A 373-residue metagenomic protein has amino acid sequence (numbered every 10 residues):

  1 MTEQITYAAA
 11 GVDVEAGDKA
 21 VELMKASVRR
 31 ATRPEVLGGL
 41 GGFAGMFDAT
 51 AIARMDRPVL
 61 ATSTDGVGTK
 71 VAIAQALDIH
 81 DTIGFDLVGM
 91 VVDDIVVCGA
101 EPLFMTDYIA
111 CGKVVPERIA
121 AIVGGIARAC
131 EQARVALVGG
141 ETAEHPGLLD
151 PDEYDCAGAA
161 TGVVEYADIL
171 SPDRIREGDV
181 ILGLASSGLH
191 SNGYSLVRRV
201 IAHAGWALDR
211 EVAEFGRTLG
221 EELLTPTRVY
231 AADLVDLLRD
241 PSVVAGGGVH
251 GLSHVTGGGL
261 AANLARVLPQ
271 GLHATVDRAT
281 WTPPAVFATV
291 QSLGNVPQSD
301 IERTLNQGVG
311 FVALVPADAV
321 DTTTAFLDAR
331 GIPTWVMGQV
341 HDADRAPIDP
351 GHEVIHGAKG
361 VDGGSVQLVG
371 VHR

Functional and structural regions predicted by a protein language model:
T2-A9, R118-A136, L149-C156, E214-E222 (+1 more regions): Glycine-/charge-enriched secondary-structure boundary and capping motifs
T2-L37: N-terminal amphipathic/basic leader segments beginning at the initiator methionine
D13, D65, G178, H254 (+1 more regions): Residue-level signature of catalytic and energy-coupling elements of molecular machines, predominantly ATP/GTP-dependent
G17, A53-R54, V67-K70, E165-D168 (+4 more regions): Short, acidic Gly/Pro/Ser/Thr-rich loop/turn segments
L23-S187: Glycine-rich phosphate/pyrophosphate-binding loop regions near the starts of catalytic domains
M24, M46-A49, V91-V92, V197-V200 (+4 more regions): Buried hydrophobic packing segments
P58-L60, G66-G68, S171-P172, W206-R210 (+1 more regions): Acidic-glycine-rich active-site phosphate/pyrophosphate-binding loop
T64, D155, D168-G220, A261: Short, acidic (Asp/Glu-rich) active-site segment that either coordinates a divalent metal cofactor
